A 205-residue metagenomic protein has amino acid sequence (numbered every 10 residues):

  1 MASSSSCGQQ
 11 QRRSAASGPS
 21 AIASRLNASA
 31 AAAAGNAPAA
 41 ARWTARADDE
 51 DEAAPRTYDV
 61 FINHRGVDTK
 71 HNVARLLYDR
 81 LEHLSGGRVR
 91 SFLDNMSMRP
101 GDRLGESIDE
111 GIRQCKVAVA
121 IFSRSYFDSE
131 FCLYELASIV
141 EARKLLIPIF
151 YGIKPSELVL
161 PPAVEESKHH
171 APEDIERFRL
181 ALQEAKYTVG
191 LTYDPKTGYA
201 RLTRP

Functional and structural regions predicted by a protein language model:
M1-V117, E141-K144: Conserved N-terminal substructure of TIR/SEFIR domains
A32, T44-D51, P55, Q183 (+1 more regions): Charged, amphipathic alpha-helical interface modules that flank catalytic cores or transmembrane segments and mediate
A53, D68, N72, E130 (+2 more regions): Residue-level detector of secondary-structure boundary/capping sites
Y78-G86, S97-R99, R103-Y199: Cross-kingdom TIR/SEFIR domain
